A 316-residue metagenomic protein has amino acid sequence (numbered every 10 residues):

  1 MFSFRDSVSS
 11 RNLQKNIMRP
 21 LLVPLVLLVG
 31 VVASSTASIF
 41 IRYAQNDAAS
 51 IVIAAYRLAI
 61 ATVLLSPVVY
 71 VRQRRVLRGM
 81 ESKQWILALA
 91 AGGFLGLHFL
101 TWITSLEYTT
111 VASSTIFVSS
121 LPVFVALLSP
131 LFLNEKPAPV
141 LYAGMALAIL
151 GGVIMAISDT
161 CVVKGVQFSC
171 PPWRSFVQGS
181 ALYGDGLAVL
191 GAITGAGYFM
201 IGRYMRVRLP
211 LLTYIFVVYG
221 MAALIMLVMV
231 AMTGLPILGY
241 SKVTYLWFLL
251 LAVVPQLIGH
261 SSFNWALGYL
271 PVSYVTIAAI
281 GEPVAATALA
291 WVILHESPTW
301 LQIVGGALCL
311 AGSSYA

Functional and structural regions predicted by a protein language model:
F2-A55, G93, T101, V163-Y204: Glycine-/small-residue-enriched transmembrane alpha-helix faces in small-molecule transporters and effluxers
F2-F4, L25, L58, V140 (+4 more regions): C-terminal-most transmembrane helix of multi-pass membrane proteins
L28-T36, F40, V68, L87-Y108 (+6 more regions): Hydrophobic alpha-helical transmembrane segments of multi-pass membrane transport proteins, especially secondary
A44, I53, R57, S105 (+9 more regions): Hydrophobic/aromatic residues within transmembrane alpha-helices of multi-pass small-molecule transporters
I60-L64, F117-L131, A146-L147, M221-I225 (+2 more regions): Alpha-helical transmembrane segments of compact multi-pass small-molecule transporters, enriched in specific families
L65, L128, P137-W173, M226 (+2 more regions): Hydrophobic transmembrane alpha-helices of multi-pass small-molecule transport proteins
L65, V125-L127, L131, G165-G234: Transmembrane alpha-helical segments that form core, pore/gating elements of small-molecule transporters/exporters
K83-A88, P137-L150, L209-V218: Cytoplasmic-side transmembrane-helix entry/capping segments in multi-pass membrane proteins
